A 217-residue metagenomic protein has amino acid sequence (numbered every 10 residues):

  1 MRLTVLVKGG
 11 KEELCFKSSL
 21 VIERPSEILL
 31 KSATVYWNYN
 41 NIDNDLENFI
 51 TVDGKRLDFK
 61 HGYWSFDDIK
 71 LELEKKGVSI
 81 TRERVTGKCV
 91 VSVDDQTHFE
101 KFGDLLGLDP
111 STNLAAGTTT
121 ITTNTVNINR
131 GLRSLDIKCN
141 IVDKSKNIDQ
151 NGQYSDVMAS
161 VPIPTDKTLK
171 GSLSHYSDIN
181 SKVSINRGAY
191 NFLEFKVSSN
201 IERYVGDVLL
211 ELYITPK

Functional and structural regions predicted by a protein language model:
M1-K217: Flexible assembly/topogenesis modules
